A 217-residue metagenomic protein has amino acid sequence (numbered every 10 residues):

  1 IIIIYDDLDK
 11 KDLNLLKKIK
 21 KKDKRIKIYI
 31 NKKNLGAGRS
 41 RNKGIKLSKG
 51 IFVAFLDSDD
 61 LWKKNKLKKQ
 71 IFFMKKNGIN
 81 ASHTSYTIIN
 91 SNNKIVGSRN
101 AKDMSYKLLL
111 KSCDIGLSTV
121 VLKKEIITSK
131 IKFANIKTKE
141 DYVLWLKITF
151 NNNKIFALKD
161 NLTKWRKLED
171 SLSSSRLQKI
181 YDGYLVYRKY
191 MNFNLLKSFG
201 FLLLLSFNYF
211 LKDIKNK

Functional and structural regions predicted by a protein language model:
I1-I30: Acidic donor-binding segment of Leloir-type glycosyltransferases
Y5-L8, L35, S58: Conserved short acidic donor-positioning loop in nucleotide-sugar-dependent glycosyltransferases
L13, N42, G50, K63-K75: Short alpha-helix within the catalytic core of nucleotide-sugar-dependent glycosyltransferases
N31-S48: Glycine-rich, basic loop-to-helix element that forms the pyrophosphate-binding segment of sugar-nucleotide handling
V53: Short aromatic/hydrophobic "clamp" motif used to bind/position activated sugar donors
D57-L61, S85: The conserved acidic donor/metal-binding loop of glycosyltransferases
N65-V96: Conserved donor NDP-sugar-binding/catalytic core segment of glycosyltransferases
D103-Q178, D182, V186: Conserved nucleotide-sugar donor-binding catalytic segment
